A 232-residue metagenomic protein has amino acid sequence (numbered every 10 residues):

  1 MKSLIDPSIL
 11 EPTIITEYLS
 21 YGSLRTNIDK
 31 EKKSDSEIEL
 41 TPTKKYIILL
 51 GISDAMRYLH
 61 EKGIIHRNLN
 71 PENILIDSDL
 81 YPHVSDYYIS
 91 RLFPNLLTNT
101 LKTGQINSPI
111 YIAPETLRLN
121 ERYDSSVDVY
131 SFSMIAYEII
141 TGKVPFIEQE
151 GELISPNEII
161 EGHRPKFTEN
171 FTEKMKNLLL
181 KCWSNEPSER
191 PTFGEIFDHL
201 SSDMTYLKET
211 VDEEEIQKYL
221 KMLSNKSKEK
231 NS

Functional and structural regions predicted by a protein language model:
M1-P12: Short beta-strand micro-motifs within the conserved protein kinase catalytic domain, predominantly in the N-lobe
L19-K32: Structural motif in protein kinase domains
K32-L50: Activation segment of protein kinase catalytic domains, centered on the conserved DFG
H60-D77: Catalytic-loop of the protein kinase fold
D77-P109: Activation segment/activation loop of eukaryotic-type protein kinase catalytic domains
D128: Conserved catalytic-loop aspartate of Hanks-type protein kinases
W183-E195: A conserved short helix/loop substructure at the end of the activation segment of eukaryotic-like protein kinase domains
